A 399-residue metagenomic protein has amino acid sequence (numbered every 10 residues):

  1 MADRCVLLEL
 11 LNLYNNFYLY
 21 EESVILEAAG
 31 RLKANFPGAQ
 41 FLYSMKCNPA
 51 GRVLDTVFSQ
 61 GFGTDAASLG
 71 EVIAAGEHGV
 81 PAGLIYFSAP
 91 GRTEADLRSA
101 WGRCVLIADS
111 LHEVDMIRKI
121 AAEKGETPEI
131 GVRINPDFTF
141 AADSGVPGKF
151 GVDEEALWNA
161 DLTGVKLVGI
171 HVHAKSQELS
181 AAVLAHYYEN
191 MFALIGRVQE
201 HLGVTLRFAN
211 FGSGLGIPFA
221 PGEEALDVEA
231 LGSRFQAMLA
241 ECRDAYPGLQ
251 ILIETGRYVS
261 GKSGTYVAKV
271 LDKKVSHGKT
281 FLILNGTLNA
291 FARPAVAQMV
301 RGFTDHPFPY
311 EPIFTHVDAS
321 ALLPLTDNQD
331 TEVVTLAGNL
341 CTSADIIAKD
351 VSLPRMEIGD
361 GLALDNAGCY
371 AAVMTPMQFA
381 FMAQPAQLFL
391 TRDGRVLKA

Functional and structural regions predicted by a protein language model:
M1-A122, E126-P128, L162-K166, E200 (+3 more regions): A charged N-terminal "starter" segment
D3, L10, Q250-A399: Charged (often Lys/Glu-rich) extended helix/loop segments that serve as interaction or gating elements
E21-V24, A28, P49, V53 (+18 more regions): General structural feature for long, well-ordered alpha-helical segments within catalytic domains of soluble enzymes
G30, A34-P37, A122, E126 (+8 more regions): Generic secondary-structure signature for well-ordered alpha-helical cores
S44, E129-N135, H171-H173, N210-G212 (+2 more regions): Short beta-strand segments
C47-P49, G70, G91-T93, S110-H112 (+5 more regions): Active-site-proximal loop/turn and secondary-structure-junction residues that shape catalytic pockets, frequently
G79-V80, R98-A100, A122-G125, L162-G164 (+8 more regions): Solvent-exposed alpha-helices and their adjacent loops that cap or buttress functional pockets in soluble metabolic
D137-K273, A380-M382: Active-site loop/helix belt of alpha/beta enzymes
